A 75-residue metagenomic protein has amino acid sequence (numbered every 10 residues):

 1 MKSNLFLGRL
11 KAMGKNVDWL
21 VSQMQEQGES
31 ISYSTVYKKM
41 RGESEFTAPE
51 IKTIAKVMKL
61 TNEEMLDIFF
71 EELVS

Functional and structural regions predicted by a protein language model:
M1-Q23: A short, Lys/Arg-rich alpha-helix, primarily the initiator
S3, G14, S30, E45-A48: Residue at a beta-strand N-cap/secondary-structure junction
G8-R9, D18-W19, S30, S34 (+2 more regions): Short, charged recognition helix plus adjacent turn of helix-turn-helix-like nucleic-acid-binding domains
M24-E26, V57-L60: A short, basic/aromatic helix-end/turn motif that makes direct DNA contacts
Q27-F46: Recognition helix of helix-turn-helix/homeodomain-like DNA-binding domains that insert into the DNA major groove
M40, E50, F69: DNA major-groove recognition helix of helix-turn-helix
E43-K56: Short, basic-rich loop-to-helix N-cap that marks the start of a DNA-contacting helix
A48, N62-E63: Alpha-helix N-capping/helix-start residues
